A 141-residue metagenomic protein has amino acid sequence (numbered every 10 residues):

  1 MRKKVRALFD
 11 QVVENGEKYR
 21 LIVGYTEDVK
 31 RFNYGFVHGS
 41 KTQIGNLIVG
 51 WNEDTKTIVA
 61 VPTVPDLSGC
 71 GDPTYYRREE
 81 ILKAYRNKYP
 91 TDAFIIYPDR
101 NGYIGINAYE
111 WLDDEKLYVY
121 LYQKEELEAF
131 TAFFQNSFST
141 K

Functional and structural regions predicted by a protein language model:
M1-E53: Anionic N-terminal interaction surfaces
R2, F9-D10, Y19, I58 (+3 more regions): Low-complexity, intrinsically disordered short peptide segments enriched in small/polar/basic residues
R2, V12, K18, G69 (+2 more regions): Short linear sequence motifs
Y25, R31, T55-T57, L82 (+1 more regions): A generic structural signal for solvent-exposed, polar alpha-helical segments
K30-Y34, T57-A60, D66-G69, N101-L112 (+1 more regions): Short, surface-exposed beta-strand/loop "edge" segments at domain boundaries and coil↔beta transitions
T42-I95: Phosphoinositide-binding peripheral membrane targeting modules
T74-Y75, E79-K141: Acidic, Ser/Thr- and proline-rich intrinsically disordered linker/docking segments of eukaryotic scaffolds
